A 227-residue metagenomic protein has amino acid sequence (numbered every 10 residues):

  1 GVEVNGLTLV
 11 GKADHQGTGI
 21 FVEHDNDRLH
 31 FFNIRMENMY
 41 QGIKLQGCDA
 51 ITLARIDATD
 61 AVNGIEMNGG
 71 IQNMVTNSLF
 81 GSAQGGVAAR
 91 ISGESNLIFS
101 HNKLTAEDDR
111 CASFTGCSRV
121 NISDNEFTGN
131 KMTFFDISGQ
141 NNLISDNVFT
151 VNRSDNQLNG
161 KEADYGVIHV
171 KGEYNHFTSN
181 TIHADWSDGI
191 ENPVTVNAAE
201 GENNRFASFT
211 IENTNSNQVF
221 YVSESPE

Functional and structural regions predicted by a protein language model:
G1-E227: Extracellular parallel beta-helix/beta-solenoid repeat domains
